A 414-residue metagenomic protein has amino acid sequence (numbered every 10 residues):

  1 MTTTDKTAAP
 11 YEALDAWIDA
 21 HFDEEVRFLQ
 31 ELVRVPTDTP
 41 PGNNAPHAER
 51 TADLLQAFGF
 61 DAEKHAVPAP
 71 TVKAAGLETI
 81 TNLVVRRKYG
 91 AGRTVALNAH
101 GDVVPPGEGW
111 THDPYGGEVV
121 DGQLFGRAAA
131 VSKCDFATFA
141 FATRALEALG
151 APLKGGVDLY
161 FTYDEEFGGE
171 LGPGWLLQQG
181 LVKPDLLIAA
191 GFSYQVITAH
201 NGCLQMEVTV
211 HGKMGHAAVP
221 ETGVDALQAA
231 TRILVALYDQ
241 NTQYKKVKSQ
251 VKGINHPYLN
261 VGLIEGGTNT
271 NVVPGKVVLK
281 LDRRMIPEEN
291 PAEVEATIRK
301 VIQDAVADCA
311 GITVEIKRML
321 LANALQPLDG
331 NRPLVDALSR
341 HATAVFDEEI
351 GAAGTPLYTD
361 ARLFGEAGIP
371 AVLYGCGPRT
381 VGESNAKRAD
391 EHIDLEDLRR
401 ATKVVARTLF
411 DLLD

Functional and structural regions predicted by a protein language model:
M1-A13, A74, F192, I197-A199 (+1 more regions): Metal-dependent amide/peptide-bond hydrolase catalytic core, centered on the "pita-bread" metallohydrolase fold
T2-F125, A145-L153: Acidic/His- and Gly-rich active-site-bordering loop/insert found across diverse amide/peptide-bond hydrolases
E63, V95-L97, Y160, L186-I188 (+3 more regions): Hydrophobic/aromatic beta-strand patches that form the interior of the parallel beta-sheet core in alpha/beta enzyme
K88-G90, G117, A151-L153, Q178-V182 (+3 more regions): Solvent-exposed alpha-helices and their adjacent loops that cap or buttress functional pockets in soluble metabolic
D121-A130, G215-A217: A short glycine/serine-rich beta->alpha loop
L124, S132-C203, L413-D414: Acidic/histidine-rich catalytic neighborhood of metal-dependent amide-processing enzymes
